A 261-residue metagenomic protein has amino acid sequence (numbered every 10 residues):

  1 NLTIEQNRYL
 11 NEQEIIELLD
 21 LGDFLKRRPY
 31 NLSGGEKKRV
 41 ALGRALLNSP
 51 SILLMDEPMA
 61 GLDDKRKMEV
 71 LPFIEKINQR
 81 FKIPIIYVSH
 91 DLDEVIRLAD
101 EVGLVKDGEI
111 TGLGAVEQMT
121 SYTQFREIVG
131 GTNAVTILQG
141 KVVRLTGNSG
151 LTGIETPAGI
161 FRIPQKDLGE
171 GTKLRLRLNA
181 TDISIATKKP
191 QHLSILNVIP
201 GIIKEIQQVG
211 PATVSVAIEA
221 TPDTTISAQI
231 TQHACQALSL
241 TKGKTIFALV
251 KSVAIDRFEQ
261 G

Functional and structural regions predicted by a protein language model:
N11-F24, Y30, E75-K76: Conserved ABC ATPase "signature" region
R28-L32, E36: Conserved ABC ATPase signature
L42: Hydrophobic anchor residue at the start of the ABC signature
L47-S51: A short, proline-enriched helix->beta-strand linker immediately N-terminal to the Walker B motif in ABC-type P-loop
L53-E57: Catalytic Walker B motif of ABC-type/P-loop ATPase nucleotide-binding domains
Q79, S89-G159: Internal alpha/beta loop-helix hairpins
A158-Q207, T224-T225, Q229-G261: Glycine/charge-rich catalytic "coupling/switch" loops of P-loop NTPases
